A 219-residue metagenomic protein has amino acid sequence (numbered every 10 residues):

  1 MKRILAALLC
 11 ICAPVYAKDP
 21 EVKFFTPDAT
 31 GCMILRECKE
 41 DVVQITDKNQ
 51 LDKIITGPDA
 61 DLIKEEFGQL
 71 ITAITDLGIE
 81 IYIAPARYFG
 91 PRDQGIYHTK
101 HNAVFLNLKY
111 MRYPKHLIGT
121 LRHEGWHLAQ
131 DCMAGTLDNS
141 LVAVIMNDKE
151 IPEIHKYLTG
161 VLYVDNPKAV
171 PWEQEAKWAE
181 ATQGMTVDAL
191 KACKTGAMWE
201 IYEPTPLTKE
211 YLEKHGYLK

Functional and structural regions predicted by a protein language model:
I4-A13: Sec-dependent N-terminal signal peptides
V15-A17: Boundary at the C-terminal end of the N-terminal hydrophobic targeting segment
D28-K100: Auxiliary, metal-adjacent structural segments of Zn-dependent hydrolase domains
I63-E66, L70, L117, L121-E124 (+3 more regions): Stable alpha-helical elements in mature extracytoplasmic
P85-R87, L108-Y110, C132-G135: A mature extracytoplasmic/lumenal domain signature
V104-L121: Short pre-active-site segment immediately N-terminal to the catalytic Zn-binding motif
G125-V142: Catalytic Zn2+-binding segment of zinc metalloproteases
N139-K219: Metalloprotease/metallohydrolase-associated module, dominated by Zn2+-dependent proteases
